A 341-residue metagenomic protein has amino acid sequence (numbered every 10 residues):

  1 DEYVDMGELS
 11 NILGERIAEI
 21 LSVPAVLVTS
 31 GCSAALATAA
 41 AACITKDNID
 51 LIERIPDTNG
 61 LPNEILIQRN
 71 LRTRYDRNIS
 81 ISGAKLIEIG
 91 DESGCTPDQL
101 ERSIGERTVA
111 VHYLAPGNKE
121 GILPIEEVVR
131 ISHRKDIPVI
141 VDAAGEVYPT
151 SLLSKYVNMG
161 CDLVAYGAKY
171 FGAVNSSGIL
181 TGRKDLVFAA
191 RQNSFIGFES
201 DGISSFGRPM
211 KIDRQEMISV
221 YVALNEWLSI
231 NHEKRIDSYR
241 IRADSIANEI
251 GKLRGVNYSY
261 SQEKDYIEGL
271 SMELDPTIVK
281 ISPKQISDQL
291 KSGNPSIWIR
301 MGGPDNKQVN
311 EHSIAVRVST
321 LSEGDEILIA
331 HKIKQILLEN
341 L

Functional and structural regions predicted by a protein language model:
D1, S204-S205, I267-M272: Generic N-terminal amphipathic, Lys/Arg-enriched alpha-helix
D1-E15: A glycine-/small-polar-enriched, mobile loop at the entrance of the PLP active site in fold-type I
Y3, N118, E146, S322-E323: Short strand->helix junction
G14-T29, S33-W227, H232, A247-G251 (+3 more regions): Conserved PLP-enzyme active-site core in the AAT-like
I196-E199, L290-I297, K334-L341: A common structural junction motif
I236-D237, A243, I250: C-terminal helicase module of SF1/SF2 nucleic-acid helicases/translocases
E249-K332: Conserved C-terminal alpha-helix-loop-beta "cap" of PLP-dependent enzymes that closes/shapes the active-site mouth
